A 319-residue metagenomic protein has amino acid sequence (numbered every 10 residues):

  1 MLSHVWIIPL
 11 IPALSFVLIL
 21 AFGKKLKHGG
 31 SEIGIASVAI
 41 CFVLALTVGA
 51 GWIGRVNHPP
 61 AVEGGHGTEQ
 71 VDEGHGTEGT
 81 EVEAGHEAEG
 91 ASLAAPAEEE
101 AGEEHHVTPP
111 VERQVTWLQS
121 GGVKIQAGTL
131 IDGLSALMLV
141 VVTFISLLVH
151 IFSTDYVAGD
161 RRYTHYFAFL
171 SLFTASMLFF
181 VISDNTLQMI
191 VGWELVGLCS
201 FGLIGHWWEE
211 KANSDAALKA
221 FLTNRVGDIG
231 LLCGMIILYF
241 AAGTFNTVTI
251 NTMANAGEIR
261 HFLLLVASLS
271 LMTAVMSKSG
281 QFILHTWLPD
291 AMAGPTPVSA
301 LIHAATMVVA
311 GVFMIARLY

Functional and structural regions predicted by a protein language model:
M1-Y319: ...captures the hydrophobic TM-helix bundle architecture rather than a specific catalytic motif, and can also fire on
